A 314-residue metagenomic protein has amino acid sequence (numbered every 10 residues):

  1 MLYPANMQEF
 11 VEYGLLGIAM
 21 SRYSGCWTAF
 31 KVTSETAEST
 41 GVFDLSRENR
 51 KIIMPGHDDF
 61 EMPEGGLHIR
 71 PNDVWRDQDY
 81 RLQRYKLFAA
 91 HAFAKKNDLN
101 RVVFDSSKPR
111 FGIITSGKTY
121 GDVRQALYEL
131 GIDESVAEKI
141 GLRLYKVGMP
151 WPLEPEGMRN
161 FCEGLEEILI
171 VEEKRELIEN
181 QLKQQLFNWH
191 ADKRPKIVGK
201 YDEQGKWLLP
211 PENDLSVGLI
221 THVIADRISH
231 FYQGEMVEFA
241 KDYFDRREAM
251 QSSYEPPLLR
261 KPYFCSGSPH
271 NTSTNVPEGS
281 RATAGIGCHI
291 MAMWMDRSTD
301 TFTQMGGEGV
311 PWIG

Functional and structural regions predicted by a protein language model:
M1, R281-M295: Core alpha/beta catalytic barrel or barrel-like domain that forms the active/cofactor pocket in diverse metabolic
L2-A5, T303: Short alpha-helix boundary/capping segments
P4-F264, P269-H270, E278-G279, I286-G287: Flexible, low-complexity linker and terminal segments
P269-N271, G309-V310: Short glycine-rich loop/turn motifs
M293-G314: Thiamine diphosphate
